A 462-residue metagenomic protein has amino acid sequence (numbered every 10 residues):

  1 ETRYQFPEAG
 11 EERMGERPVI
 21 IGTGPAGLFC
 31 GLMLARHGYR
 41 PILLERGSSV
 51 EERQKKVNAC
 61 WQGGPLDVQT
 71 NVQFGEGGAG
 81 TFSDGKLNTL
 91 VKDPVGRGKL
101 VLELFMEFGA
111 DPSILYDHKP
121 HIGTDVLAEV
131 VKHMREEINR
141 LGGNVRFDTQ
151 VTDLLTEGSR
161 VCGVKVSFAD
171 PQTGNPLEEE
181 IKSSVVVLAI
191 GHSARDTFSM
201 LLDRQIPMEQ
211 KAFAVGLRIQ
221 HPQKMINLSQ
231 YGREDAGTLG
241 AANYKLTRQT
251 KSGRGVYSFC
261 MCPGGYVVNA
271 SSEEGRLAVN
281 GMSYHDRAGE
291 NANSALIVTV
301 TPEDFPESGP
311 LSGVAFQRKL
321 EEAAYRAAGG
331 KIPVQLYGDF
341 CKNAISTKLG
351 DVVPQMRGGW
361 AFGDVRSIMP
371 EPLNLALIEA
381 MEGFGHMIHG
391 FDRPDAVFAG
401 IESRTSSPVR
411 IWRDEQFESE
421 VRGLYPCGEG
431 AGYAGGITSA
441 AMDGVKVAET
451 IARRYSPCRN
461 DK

Functional and structural regions predicted by a protein language model:
E1-K462: Residues forming the flavin
